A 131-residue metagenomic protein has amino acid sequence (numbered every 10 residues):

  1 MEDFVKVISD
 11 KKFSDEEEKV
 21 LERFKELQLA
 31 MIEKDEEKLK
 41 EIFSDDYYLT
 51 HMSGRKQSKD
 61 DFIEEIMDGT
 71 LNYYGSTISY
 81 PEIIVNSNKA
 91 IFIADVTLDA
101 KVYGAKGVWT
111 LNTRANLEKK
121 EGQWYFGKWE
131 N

Functional and structural regions predicted by a protein language model:
M1-D45, V85: Short, low-complexity N-terminal intrinsically disordered segments enriched in polar/charged residues
M1-V5, T110-N131: Short beta-strand edge/turn micro-motifs at domain boundaries
L27, I78-I84, N112-E118: Hydrophobic/aromatic beta-strand elements that line small-molecule binding cavities or substrate pockets in beta-rich
L27, L39, Y47, F62 (+2 more regions): Hydrophobic pocket/interface hotspot
D46-K56, D68-L71: A short gly/proline-enriched turn/hairpin at secondary-structure junctions
T50, I93-D95, G127-K128: Beta-strand residues in well-ordered beta-sheet regions across diverse protein folds
S53-G54, Y103-G107: Short, solvent-exposed loop/turn segments at secondary-structure boundaries
I66-A105: Surface-exposed, charged secondary-structure patches
